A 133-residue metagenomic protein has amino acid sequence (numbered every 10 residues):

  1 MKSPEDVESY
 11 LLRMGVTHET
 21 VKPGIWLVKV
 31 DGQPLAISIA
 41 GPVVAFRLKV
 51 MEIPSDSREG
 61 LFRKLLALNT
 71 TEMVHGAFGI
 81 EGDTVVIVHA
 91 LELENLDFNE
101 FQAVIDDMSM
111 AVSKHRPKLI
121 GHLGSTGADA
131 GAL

Functional and structural regions predicted by a protein language model:
M1-P34, T71-M73, A77-I80: Charge-rich, low-complexity N-terminal segments
K2-D6, S57-L61, E100, V104-D107 (+1 more regions): Short amphipathic alpha-helical segments
P23-I25, G41-A45, T84: A generic structural signal for beta-strand entry/edge sites
Q33-E59: The feature represents the first ordered module of a protein
K49-T84, V88: Short, internal acidic amphipathic alpha-helical interface segments that mediate docking to partner proteins
A67-T70, D97-H122: Ampiphathic alpha-helical segments that act as solvent-exposed interaction surfaces
G79-S109: A short, solvent-exposed beta-edge/loop patch
I120-L133: Short, highly charged C-terminal tails/helix-capping segments
